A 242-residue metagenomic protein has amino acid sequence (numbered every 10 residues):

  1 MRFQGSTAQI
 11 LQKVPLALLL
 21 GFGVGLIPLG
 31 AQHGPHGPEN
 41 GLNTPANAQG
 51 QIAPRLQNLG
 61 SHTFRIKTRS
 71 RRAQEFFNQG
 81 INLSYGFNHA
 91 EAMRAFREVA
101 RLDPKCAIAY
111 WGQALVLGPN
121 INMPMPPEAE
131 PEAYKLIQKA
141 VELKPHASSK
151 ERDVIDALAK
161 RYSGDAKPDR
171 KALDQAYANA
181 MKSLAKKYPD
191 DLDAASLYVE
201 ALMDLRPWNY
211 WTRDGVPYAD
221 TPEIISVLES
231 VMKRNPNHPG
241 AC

Functional and structural regions predicted by a protein language model:
M1-Q12: N-terminal secretory signal peptides that target proteins for export/translocation
K13-I27: Bacterial N-terminal signal peptides
L29-H33, A48-G50: Boundary at the C-terminal end of the N-terminal hydrophobic targeting segment
H33-N43: Terminal, intrinsically disordered low-complexity segments enriched in charged/polar and proline residues
G41-D190, A195-N237: Short coil/linker segments at helix-helix boundaries
H238-C242: Beta-propeller domains
